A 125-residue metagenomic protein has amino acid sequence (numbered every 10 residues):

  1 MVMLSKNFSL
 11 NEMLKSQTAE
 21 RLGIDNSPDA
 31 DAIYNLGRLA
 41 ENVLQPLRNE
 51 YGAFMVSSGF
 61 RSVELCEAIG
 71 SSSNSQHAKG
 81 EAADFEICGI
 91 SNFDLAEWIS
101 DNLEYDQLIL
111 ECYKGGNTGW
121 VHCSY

Functional and structural regions predicted by a protein language model:
M1-R48: Extracytoplasmic cell-surface/polysaccharide-interacting catalytic and binding patches
L39-V43, L65, E81, S91 (+1 more regions): Amphipathic alpha-helical interface surfaces
E41-G70: Extended, low-complexity, intrinsically disordered C-terminal regulatory tails of eukaryotic serine/threonine kinases
A53, A82, W120: A residue-level signal for beta-strand positions that form part of recognition/binding surfaces within mature
S71-F85: Active-site microenvironments of hydrolase-like enzyme catalytic domains
K79, I87-Y125: Catalytic cores and adjacent binding grooves of peptidoglycan-active enzymes
